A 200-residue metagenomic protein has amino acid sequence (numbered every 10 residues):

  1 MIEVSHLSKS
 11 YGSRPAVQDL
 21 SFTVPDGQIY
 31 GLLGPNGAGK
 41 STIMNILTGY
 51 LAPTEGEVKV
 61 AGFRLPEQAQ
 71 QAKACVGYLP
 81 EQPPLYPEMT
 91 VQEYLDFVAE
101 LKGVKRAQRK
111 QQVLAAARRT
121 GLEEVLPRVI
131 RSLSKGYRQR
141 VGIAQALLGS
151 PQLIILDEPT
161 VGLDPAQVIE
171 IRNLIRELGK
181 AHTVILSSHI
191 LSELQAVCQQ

Functional and structural regions predicted by a protein language model:
P35-G39: Walker A (P-loop) phosphate-binding loop of ABC-type ATPase nucleotide-binding domains
T48: Helix-to-loop junction immediately C-terminal to a conserved catalytic motif
G56-E67, Q71-A72: Conserved ABC transporter NBD signature motif
D96, E100, A107-V125: Conserved ABC ATPase "signature" region
L148-Q152, A181: A short, proline-enriched helix->beta-strand linker immediately N-terminal to the Walker B motif in ABC-type P-loop
I154-E158, L163: Catalytic Walker B motif of ABC-type/P-loop ATPase nucleotide-binding domains
V168-K180: Helical segment within the ABC ATPase nucleotide-binding domain
